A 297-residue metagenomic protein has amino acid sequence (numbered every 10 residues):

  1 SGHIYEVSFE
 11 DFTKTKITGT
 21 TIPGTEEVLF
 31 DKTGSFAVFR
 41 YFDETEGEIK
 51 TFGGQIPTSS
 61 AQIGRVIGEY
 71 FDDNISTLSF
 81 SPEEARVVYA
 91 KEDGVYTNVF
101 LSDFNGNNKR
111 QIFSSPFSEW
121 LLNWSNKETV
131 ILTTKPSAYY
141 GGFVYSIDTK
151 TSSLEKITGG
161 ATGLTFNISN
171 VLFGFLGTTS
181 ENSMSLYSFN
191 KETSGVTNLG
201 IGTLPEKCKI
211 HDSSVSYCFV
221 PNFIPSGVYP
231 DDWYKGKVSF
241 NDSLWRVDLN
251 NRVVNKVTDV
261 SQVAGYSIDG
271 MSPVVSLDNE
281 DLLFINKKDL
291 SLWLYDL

Functional and structural regions predicted by a protein language model:
S1, R40, Y89-A90, S102 (+5 more regions): Residue-level marker for isolated small/hydroxyl-bearing positions within beta-strands of beta-sheet-rich domains
S1-T18, T45: Beta-propeller domains
F12-T15, S59-G68, N107-R110, S152-E155 (+3 more regions): Predominantly a core beta-strand signature of beta-propeller blades across repeat-based propeller domains
T21-V38, G64-A90, K109-L132, L154-L176 (+2 more regions): Conserved beta-propeller blade repeats
F42, E48, F219-S239: Short, conserved, GDST-rich strand-edge loop motifs in beta-rich repeat architectures
D43-G47, D93-Y96, P136-Y140, T179-N182 (+2 more regions): Short glycine/acidic-enriched loop and turn motifs that connect beta-strands
F52-S59, L101-N105, Y145-D148, Y187-K191 (+1 more regions): Beta-propeller blade signature
S188-Y217, P221-S226: C-terminal structural cap/anchor segments
